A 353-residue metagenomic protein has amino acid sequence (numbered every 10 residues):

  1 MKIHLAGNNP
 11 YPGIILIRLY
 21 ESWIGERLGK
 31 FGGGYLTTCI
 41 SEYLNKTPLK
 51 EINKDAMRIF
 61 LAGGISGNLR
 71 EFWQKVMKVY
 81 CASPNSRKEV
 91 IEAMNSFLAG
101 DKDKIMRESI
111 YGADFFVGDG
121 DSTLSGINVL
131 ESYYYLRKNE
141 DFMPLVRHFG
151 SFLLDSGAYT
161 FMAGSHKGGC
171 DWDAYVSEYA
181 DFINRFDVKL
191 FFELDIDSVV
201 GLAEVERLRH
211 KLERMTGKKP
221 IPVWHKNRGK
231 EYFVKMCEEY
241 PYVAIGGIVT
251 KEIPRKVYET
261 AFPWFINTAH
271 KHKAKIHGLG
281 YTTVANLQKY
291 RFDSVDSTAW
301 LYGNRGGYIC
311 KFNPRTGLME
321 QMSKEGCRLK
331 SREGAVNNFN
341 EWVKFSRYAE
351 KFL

Functional and structural regions predicted by a protein language model:
K2-I40, M77-H210, R291, F345-L353: Non-catalytic, usually N-terminal nucleic-acid engagement modules in DNA/RNA processing proteins
A82-S86, G157-Y159, L194-D197, H225-N227 (+3 more regions): Active-site beta-loop-alpha junctions enriched in small/polar residues
L130-Y135, K189-L202, K218-R228, Y232 (+2 more regions): Catalytic beta/alpha-barrel core
M215, A261-H272: Alpha-helix-loop-beta-strand connector modules within alpha/beta enzyme cores
T283-S294: Catalytic cores of alpha/beta
D293-N313: Glycine-rich phosphate-binding active-site loops on the catalytic face of alpha/beta enzymes
G307-L353: C-terminal helical cap(s) of enzyme catalytic domains, especially alpha/beta-barrels
